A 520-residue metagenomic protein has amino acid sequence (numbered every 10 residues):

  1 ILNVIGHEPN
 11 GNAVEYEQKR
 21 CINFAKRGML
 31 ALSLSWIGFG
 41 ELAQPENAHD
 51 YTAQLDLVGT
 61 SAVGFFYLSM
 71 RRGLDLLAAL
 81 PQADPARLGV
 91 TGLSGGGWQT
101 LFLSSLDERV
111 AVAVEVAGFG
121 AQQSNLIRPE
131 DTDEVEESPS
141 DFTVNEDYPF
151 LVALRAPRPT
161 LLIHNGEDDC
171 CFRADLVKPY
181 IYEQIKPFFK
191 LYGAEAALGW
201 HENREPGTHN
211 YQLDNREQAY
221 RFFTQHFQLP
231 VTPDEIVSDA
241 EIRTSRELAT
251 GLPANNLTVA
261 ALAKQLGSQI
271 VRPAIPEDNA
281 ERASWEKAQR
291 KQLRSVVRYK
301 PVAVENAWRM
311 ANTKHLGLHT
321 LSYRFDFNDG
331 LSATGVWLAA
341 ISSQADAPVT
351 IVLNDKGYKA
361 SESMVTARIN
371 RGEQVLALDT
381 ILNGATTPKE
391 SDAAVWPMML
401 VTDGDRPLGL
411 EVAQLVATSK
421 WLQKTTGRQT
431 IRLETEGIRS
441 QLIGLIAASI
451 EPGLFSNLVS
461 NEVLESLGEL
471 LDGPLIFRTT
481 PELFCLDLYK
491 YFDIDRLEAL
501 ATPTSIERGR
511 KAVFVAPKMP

Functional and structural regions predicted by a protein language model:
L2-A79, P85, A121-P129, A345-T425 (+2 more regions): Cap/lid segment of the alpha/beta-hydrolase catalytic domain
V4, T91, I163, V352-L353 (+2 more regions): Short hydrophobic segments within beta-strands
G6-E8, G28, G38, S94-G95 (+7 more regions): Short, flexible loop/turn elements at secondary-structure junctions
E8-K19, Q54-L68, V90-L101, S138-L151 (+4 more regions): Alpha-helix capping and helix-loop boundary segments enriched in small/acidic/polar residues
N23, F102-L103, L151-L154, A367 (+1 more regions): Hydrophobic/aromatic ligand-binding patch that stacks against planar heteroaromatic rings of cofactors or nucleotides
R27, G73-V144, T418-Y491, D495-L497 (+1 more regions): Primarily recognizes the serine-hydrolase "nucleophile elbow" in alpha/beta-hydrolase and SGNH/GDSL folds
S35, T91, V116-A117, I163 (+3 more regions): Alpha/beta-hydrolase-fold catalytic nucleophile elbow
Y148-F150, A156, T160-T350, K356-Q374 (+3 more regions): Alpha/beta-hydrolase-fold serine-hydrolase catalytic core, especially in secreted/extracellular enzymes
